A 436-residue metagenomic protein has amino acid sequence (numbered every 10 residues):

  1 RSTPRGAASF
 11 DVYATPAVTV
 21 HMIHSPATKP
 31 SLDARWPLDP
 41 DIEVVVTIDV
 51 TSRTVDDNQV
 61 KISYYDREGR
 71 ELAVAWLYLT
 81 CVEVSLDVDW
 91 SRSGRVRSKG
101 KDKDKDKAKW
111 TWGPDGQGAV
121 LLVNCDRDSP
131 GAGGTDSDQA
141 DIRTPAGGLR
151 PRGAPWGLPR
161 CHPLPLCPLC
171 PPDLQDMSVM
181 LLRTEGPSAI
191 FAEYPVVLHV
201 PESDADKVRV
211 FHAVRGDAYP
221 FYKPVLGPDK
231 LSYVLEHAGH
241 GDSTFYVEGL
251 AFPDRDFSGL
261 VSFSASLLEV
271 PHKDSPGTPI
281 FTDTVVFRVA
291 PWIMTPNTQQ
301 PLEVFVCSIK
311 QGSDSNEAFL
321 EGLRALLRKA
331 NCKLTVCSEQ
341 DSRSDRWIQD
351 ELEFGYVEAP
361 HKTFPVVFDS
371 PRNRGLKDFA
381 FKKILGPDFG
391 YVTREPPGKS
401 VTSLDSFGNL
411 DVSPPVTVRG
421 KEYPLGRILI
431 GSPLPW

Functional and structural regions predicted by a protein language model:
S2-W436: Histidine/cysteine-enriched polar flanking segments
